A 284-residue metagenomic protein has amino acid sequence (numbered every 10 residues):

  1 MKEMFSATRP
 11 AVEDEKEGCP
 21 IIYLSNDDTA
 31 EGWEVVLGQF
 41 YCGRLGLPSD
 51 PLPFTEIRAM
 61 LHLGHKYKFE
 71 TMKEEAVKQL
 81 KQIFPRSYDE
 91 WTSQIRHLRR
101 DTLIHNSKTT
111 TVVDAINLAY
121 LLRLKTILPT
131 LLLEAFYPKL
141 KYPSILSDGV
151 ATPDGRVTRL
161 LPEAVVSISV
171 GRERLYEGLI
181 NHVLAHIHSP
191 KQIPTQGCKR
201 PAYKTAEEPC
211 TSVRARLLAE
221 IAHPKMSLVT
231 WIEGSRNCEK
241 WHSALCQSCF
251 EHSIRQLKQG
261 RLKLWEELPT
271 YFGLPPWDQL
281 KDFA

Functional and structural regions predicted by a protein language model:
M1-L103, V157-A164, I168-T211, A215: Canonical BTB/POZ domain core
Y88-A284: Acidic, serine/threonine- and proline-rich low-complexity regulatory tracts
